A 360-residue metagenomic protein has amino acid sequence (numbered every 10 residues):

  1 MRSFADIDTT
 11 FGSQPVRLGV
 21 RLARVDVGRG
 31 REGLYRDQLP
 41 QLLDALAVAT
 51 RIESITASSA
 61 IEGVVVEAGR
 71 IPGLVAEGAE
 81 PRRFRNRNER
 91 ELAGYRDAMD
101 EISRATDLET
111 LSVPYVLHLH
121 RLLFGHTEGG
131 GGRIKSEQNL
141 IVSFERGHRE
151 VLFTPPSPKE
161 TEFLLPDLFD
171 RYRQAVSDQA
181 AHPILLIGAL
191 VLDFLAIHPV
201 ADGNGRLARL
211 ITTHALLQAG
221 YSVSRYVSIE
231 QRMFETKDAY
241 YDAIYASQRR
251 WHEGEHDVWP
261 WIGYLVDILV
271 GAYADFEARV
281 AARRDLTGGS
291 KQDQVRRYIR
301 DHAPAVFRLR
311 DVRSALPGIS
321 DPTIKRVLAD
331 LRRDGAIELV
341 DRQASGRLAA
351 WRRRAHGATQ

Functional and structural regions predicted by a protein language model:
M1-Q360: FIC/Doc superfamily catalytic core
